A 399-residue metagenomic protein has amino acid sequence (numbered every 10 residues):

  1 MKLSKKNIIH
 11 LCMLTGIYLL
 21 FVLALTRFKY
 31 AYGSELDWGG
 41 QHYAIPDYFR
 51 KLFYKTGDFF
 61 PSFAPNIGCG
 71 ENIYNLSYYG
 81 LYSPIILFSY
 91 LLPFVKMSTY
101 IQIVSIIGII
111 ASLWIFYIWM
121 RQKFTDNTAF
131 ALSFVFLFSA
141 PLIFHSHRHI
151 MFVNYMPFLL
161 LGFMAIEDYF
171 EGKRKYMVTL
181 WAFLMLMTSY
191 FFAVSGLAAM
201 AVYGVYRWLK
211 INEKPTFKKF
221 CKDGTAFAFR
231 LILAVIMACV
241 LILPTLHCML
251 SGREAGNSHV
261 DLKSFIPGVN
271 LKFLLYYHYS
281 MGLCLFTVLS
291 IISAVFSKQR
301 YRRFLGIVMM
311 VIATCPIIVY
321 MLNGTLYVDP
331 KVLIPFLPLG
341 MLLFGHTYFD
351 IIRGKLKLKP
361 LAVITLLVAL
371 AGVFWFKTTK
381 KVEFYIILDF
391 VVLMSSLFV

Functional and structural regions predicted by a protein language model:
M1-S4, Q122-K123, D168-M177, R207-K222 (+3 more regions): Membrane-interface junctions at the ends of membrane-embedded or membrane-associated helices
M1-T26, A226: Start-transfer (signal-anchor) and selected internal transmembrane alpha helices of multi-pass inner/ER membrane
N7-H10, T125-A131, E167-D168, K173-V178 (+3 more regions): Membrane-interfacial loop-to-transmembrane alpha-helix junctions, especially the N-terminal start
L14-Y18, I106-W119, N127-K210, A226-L246 (+3 more regions): Membrane-embedded helix bundles of polyisoprenyl
Y18-S112, F134-P157, S195, M249-E254 (+1 more regions): Membrane-interface coil-to-helix junctions
Y74-Y79, S98-I109, T128-F130, V135-M164 (+5 more regions): Membrane-interface micro-motifs in multi-pass membrane enzymes
K219-I334, W375-Y385: Periplasmic/ER-lumenal interhelical loops and adjacent helix-loop junctions in multi-pass membrane proteins
L305-A313, D329-V399: Contiguous transmembrane helix-bundle modules in multi-pass membrane proteins
